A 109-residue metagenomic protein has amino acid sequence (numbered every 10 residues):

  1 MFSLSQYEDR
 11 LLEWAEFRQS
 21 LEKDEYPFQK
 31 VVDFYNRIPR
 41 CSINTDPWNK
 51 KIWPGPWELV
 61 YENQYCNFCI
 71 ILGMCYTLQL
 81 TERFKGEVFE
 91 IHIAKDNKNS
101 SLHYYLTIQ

Functional and structural regions predicted by a protein language model:
M1-Q109: A structural boundary/capping signal
